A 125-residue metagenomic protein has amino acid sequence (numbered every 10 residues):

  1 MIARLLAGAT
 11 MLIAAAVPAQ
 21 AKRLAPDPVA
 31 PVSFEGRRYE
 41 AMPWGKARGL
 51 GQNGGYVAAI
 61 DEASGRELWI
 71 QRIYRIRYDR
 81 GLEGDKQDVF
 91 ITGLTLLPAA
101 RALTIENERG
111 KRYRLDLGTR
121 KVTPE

Functional and structural regions predicted by a protein language model:
M1-A7: Bacterial N-terminal signal peptides that target proteins for export
R4, Q20-E125: Secretory-pathway ectodomains
T10-A19: Hydrophobic h-region of N-terminal signal peptides that target proteins for export in Gram-negative bacteria
